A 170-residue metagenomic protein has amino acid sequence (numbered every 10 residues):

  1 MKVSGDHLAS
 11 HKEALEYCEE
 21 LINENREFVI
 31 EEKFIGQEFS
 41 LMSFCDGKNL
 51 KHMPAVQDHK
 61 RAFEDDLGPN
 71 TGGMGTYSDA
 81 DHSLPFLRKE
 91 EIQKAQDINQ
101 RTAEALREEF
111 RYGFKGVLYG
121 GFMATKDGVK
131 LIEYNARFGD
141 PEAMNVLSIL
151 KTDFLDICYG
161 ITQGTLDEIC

Functional and structural regions predicted by a protein language model:
M1-P141: Internal nucleotide-binding/catalytic subdomain
N99, K151-Y159: A general structural signal for well-ordered alpha-helical packing
R137-D153: ATP-dependent carboxylate-activation loops
G160-C170: Peripheral (often C-terminal) accessory segments that flank ATP-dependent C-N-forming ligase machineries
